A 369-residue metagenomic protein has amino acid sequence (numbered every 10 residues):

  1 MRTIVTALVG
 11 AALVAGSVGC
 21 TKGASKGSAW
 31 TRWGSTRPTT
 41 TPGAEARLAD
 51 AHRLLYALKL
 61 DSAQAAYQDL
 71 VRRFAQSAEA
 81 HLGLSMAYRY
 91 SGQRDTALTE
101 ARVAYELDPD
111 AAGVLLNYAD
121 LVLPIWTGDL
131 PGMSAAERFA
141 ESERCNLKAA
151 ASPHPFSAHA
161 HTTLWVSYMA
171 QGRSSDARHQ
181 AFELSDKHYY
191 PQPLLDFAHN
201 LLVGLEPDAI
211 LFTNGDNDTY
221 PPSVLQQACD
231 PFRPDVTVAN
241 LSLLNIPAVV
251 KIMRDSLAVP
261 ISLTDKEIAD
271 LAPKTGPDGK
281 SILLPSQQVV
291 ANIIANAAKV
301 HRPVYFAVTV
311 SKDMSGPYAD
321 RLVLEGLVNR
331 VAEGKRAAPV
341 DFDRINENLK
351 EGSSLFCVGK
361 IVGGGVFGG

Functional and structural regions predicted by a protein language model:
M1-I4: Positively charged n-region of N-terminal signal peptides that target proteins for export
T6-V14: Hydrophobic helical h-region of N-terminal Sec-dependent signal peptides in bacterial secretory/periplasmic proteins
V18-G19: C-terminal motif of bacterial Sec signal peptides marking the signal peptidase cleavage site
G27-D69, R73-P207, Q226-G369: ER/secretory pathway lumenal C-terminal domains and tails of membrane proteins involved in glycoprotein biogenesis
F212-D216, L241: Short His-Asn-centered micro-motif
Y220-P222: Phosphate- and divalent-cation-binding pockets in alpha/beta enzyme and binding domains that engage nucleotide-derived
